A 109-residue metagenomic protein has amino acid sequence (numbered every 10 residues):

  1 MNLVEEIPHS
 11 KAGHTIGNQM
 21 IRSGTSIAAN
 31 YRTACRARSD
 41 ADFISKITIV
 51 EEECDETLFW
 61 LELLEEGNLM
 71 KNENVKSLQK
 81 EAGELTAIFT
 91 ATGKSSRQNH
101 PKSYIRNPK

Functional and structural regions predicted by a protein language model:
M1-K109: Short, C-terminally biased terminal segments at protein or domain edges
